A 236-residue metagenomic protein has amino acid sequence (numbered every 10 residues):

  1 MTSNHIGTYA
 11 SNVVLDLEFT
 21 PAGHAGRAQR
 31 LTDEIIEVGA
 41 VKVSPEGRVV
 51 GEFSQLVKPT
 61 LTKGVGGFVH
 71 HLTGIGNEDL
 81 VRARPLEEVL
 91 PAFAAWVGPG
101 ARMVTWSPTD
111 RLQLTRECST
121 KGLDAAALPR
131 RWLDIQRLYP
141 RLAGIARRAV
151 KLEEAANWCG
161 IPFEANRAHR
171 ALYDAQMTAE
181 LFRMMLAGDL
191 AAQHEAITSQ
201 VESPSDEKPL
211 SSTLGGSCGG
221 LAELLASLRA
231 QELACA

Functional and structural regions predicted by a protein language model:
T2-I6, E180-A236: Acidic two-metal-ion nuclease catalytic site recognized across multiple nuclease folds, prominently DnaQ/RNase D-T
T2-S119, A126-A127, A155-I161: Conserved non-catalytic scaffold segment of RNase H-like nuclease domains
L15, L133, Y173: Active-site flanking residues adjacent to catalytic metal/cofactor-binding acidic residues
F19-P21, R137, M177: Short, glycine/acidic-enriched loop or turn micro-motifs at the edges of active sites
W132-R147: Short alpha-helix plus adjacent loop in nuclease-associated cores
G144-C159: A structural motif
P162-H169, L221-A222: Cysteine endopeptidase catalytic domains of the caspase/legumain-like
R170-R183: Acidic, divalent-metal-coordinating active-site segment for phosphoryl/phosphodiester hydrolysis, typified by short
